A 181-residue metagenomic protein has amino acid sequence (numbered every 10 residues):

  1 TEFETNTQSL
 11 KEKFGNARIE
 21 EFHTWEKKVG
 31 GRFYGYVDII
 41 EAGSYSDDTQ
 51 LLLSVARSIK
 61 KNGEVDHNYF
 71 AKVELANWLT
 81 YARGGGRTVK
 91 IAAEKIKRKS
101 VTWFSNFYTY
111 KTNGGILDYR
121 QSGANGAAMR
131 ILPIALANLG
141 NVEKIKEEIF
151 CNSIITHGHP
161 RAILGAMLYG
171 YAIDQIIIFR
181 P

Functional and structural regions predicted by a protein language model:
T1-P181: Structured, active/binding-site neighborhoods that engage oxygen-rich ligands
